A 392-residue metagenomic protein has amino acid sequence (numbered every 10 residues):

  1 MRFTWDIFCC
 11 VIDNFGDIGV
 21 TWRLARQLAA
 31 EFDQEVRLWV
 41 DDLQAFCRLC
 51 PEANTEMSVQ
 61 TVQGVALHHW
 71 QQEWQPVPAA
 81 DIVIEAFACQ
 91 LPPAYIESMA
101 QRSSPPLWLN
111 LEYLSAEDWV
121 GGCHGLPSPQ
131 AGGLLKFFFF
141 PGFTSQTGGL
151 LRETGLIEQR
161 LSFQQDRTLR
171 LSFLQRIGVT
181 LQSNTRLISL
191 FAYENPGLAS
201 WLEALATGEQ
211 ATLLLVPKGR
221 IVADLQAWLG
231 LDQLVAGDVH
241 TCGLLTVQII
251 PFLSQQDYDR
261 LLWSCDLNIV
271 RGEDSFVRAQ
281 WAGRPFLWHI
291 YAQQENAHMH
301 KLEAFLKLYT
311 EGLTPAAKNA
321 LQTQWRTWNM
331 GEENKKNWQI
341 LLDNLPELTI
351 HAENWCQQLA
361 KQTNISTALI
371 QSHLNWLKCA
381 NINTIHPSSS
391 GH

Functional and structural regions predicted by a protein language model:
R2-D6: Extreme N-terminal starter segment of soluble prokaryotic enzymes
I7-I18, F191-P196, L267: Short, glycine-rich nucleotide/cofactor-binding loops
F8-D33, R37-G133, G219: Active-site and donor-binding regions of nucleotide-sugar-utilizing enzymes
W22-R26, F252-K301: A donor-sugar binding/catalytic signature common to diverse glycosyltransferases and related nucleotide-sugar
S103-L107, Q210-A211, R284: A short helix->loop->beta-strand "cap" motif at the edges of active sites that frequently abuts
E112-A199: A nucleotide-sugar donor-handling region in carbohydrate enzymes
E153-G155, E311-H392: C-terminal amphipathic helix plus adjacent low-complexity, charged tail appended to glycosyltransferase catalytic
S172, T180-D259: Donor-nucleotide binding loops and adjacent catalytic segments primarily of GT-B fold Leloir glycosyltransferases
